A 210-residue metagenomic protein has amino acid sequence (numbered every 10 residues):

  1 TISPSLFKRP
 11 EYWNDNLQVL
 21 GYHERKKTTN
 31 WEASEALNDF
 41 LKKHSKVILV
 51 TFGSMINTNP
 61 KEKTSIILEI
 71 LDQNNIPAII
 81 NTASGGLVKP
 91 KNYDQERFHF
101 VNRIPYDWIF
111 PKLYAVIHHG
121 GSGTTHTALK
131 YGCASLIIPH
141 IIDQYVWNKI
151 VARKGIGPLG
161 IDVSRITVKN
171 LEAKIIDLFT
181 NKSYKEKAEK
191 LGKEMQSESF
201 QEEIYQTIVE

Functional and structural regions predicted by a protein language model:
I2, L20, V101, I138 (+1 more regions): Hydrophobic residues at beta-strand termini and immediately following loops that shape nucleotide-binding pockets
L6-A115: Donor-nucleotide binding loops and adjacent catalytic segments primarily of GT-B fold Leloir glycosyltransferases
Y22-R25, I104-P105, H140-D143, V163-R165: Short, acidic/turn-prone active-site loops that include or flank metal/cofactor- and phosphate-binding residues
A36, I104-P105, G123, T167-N170: Short acidic active-site motifs
V101-I150: A donor-sugar binding/catalytic signature common to diverse glycosyltransferases and related nucleotide-sugar
I142-K174: Change "using UDP/GDP/dTDP sugars" to "using nucleotide sugars
V168-E210: C-terminal amphipathic helix plus adjacent low-complexity, charged tail appended to glycosyltransferase catalytic
